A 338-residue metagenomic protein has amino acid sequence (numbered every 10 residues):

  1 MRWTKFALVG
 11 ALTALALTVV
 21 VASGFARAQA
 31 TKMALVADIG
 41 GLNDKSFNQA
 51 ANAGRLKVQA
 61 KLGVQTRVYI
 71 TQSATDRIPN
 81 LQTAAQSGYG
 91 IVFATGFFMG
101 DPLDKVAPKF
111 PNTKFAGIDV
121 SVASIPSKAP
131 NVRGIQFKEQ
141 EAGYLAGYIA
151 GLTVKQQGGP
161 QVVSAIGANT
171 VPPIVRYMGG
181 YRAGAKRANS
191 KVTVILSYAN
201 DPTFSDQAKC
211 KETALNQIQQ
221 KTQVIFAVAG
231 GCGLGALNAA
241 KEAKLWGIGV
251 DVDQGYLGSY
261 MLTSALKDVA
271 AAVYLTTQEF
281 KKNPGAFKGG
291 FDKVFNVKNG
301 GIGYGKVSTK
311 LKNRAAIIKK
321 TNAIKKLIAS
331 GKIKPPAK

Functional and structural regions predicted by a protein language model:
M1-K32: Short, low-complexity disordered leader/linker segments with a strong preference for bacterial N-terminal type II
R27-K338: A residue-level marker of the well-folded mature domains of exported/periplasmic proteins
